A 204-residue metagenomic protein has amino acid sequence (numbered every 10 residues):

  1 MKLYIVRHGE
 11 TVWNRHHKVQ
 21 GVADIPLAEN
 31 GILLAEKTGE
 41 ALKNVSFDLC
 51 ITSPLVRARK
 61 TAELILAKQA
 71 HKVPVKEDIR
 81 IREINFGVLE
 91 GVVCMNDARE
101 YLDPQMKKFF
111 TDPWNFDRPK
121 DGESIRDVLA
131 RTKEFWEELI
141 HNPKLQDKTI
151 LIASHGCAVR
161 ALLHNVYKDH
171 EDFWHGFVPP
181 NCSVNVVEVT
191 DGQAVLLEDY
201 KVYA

Functional and structural regions predicted by a protein language model:
M1-Y4: Extreme N-terminal starter segment of soluble prokaryotic enzymes
H8, H155: Histidine-centered divalent metal-coordination motifs
E10-L64, D121-K133: Loop-to-helix element that buttresses phosphate recognition and phosphoryl-transfer chemistry
G39-M106: Phosphate-coordination/substrate-recognition cap region in phosphate-metabolizing enzymes
A67, H71, I84-A98, H141-T149 (+1 more regions): Acidic, low-complexity terminal tails and accessory targeting/binding regions of phosphate-metabolizing enzymes
Q105-D127: Short glycine/proline- and acidic residue-enriched helix-loop micro-motifs that form flexible lids or anion-recognition
G156-R160: GST superfamily/GST-like fold recognition
